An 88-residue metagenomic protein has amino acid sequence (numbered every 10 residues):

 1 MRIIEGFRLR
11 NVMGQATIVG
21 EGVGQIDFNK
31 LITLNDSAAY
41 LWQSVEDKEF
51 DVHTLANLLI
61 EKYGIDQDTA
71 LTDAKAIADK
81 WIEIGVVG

Functional and structural regions predicted by a protein language model:
M1-Y40: Acidic, low-complexity/disordered tracts enriched in E/D and polar residues
K30-G88: Long, charge-rich, low-complexity alpha-helical segments
